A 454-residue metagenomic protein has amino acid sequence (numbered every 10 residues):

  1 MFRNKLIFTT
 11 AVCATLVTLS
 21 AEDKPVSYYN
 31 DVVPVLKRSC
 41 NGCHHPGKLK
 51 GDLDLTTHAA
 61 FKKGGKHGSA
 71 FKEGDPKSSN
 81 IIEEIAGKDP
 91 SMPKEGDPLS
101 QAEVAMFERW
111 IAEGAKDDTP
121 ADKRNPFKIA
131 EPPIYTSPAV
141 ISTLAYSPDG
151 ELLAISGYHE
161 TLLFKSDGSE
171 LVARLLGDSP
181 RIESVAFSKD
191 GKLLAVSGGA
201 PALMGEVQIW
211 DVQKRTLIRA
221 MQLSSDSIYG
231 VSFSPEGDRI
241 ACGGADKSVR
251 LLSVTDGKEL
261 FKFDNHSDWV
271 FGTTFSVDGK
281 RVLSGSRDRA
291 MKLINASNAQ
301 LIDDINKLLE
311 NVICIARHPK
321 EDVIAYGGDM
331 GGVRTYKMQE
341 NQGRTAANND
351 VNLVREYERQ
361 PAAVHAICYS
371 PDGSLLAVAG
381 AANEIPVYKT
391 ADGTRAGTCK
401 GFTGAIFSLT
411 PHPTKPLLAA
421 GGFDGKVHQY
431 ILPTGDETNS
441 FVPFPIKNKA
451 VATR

Functional and structural regions predicted by a protein language model:
M1-T10: Bacterial N-terminal signal peptides that target proteins for export
T9, L36-S39, D238: Secretory pathway export signals and precursors
T10-S20: Hydrophobic h-region of N-terminal signal peptides that target proteins for export in Gram-negative bacteria
A14, N41-H44, I315: Secreted/luminal cysteine- and crosslink-motif detector
V17-T18, V26, L283, A419: A subset of signal/propeptide-processing and intrinsically disordered low-complexity segments in secreted/extracellular
L19-L152, G157-Y158: Aromatic- and Gly/Pro-enriched helix-to-coil junctions and flexible linker segments
D118-R454: WD40-repeat beta-propeller superdomains and closely related acidic/aromatic-rich repeat-like regions
